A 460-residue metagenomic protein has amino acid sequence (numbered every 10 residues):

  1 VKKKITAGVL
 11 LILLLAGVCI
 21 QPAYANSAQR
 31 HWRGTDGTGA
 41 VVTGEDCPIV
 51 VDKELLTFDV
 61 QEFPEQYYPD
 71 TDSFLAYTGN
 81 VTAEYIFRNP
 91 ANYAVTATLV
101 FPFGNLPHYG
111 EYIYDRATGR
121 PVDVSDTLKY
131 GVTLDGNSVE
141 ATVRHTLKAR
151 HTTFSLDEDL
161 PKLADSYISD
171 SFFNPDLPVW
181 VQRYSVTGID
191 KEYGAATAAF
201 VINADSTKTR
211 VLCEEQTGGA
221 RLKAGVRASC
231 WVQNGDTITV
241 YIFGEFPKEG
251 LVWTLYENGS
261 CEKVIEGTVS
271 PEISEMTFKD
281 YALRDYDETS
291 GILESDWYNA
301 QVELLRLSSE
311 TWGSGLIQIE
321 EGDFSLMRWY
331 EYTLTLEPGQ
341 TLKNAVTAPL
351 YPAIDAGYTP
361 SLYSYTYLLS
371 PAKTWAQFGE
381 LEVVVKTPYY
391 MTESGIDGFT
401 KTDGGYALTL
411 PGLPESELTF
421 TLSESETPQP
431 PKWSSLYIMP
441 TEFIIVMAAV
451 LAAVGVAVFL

Functional and structural regions predicted by a protein language model:
A16-Y24: C-terminal segment of classical bacterial N-terminal signal peptides
Y24-F103: Early extracytoplasmic/domain-onset interaction patches
L56-D59, P69-S73, E84-R88, A228-C230 (+4 more regions): Beta-strand-rich interaction surfaces with strong enrichment in secreted/lumenal proteins
P90-V95, V100-L128, T133, S138-E140 (+4 more regions): Surface-exposed, acidic/Ser/Thr-rich flexible loop segments
R227-F324: Long, low-complexity, polar/charged, intrinsically disordered or flexibly structured peripheral segments
G395-P430: Extended, hydrophilic extramembrane loops/domains of integral membrane proteins
P430-V450: Juxtamembrane/start-of-transmembrane alpha-helix segments at the extracytoplasmic/lumenal side of membrane anchors
V450-L460: Alpha-helical transmembrane segments
